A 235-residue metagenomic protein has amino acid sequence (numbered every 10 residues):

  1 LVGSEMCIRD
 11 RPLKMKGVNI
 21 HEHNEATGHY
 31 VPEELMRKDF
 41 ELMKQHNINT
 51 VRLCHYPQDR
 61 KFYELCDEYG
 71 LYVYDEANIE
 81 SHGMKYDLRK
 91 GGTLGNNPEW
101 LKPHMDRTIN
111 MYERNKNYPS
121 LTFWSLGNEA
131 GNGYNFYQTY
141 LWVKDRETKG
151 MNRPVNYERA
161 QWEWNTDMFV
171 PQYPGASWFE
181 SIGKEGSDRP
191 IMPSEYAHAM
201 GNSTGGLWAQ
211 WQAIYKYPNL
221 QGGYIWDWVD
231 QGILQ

Functional and structural regions predicted by a protein language model:
L1-I8: Short, small-residue-biased leader/transition segments that mark boundaries at the very start of proteins
G3, M15-G17, F123, G222: Extracellular/lumenal ectodomain signal focusing on beta-strand-rich modules and carbohydrate-recognition contexts
E5, A26-T27, S177-E180: A short, acidic/glycine-rich surface segment
R9-L13: Beta-strand-turn-beta hairpins that frame and shape the catalytic cleft of phosphate-ester-processing enzymes
K14-N24: Boundary/entry segment of secreted carbohydrate-active catalytic domains
E22-E34, L94-E99: Active-site mouth loops of central-metabolism enzymes
H29-N47: Short, solvent-exposed cationic patches
F40-M43, T50-Q235: Substrate-binding/catalytic cleft of secreted carbohydrate-active enzymes, primarily glycoside hydrolases
